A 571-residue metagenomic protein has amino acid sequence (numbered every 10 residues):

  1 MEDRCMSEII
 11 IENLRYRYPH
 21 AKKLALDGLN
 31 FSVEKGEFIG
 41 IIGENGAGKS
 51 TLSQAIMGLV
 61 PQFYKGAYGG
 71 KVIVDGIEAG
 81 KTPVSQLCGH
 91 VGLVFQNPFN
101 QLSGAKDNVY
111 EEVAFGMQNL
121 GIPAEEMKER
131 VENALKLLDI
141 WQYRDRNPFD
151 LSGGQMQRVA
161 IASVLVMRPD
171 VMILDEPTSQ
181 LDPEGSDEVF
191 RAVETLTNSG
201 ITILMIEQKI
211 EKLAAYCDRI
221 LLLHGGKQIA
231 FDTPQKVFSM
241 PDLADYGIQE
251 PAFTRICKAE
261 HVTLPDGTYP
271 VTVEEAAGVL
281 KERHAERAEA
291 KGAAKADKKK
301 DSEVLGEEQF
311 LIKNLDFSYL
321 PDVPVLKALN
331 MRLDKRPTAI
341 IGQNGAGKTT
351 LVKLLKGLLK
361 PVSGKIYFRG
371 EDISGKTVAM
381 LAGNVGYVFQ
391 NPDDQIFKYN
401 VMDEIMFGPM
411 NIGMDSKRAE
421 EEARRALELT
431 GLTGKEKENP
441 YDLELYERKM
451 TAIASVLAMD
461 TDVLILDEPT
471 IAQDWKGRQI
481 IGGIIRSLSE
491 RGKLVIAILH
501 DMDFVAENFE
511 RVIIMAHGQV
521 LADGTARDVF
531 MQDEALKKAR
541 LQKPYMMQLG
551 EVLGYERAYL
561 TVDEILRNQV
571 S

Functional and structural regions predicted by a protein language model:
M57, K356: Helix-to-loop junction immediately C-terminal to a conserved catalytic motif
K65-E78, G364-D372, L381: Conserved ABC transporter NBD signature motif
Q118, E125-Y143, K417-K435: Conserved ABC ATPase "signature" region
N147-L151, Q155, N439-L443: Conserved ABC ATPase signature
M172-D175, L464-D467: Catalytic Walker B motif of ABC-type/P-loop ATPase nucleotide-binding domains
E207-Q208, L499-H500: H-loop/switch region of ABC-family ATPase nucleotide-binding domains
K227-T254, K258, Q519-M546: Conserved beta-strand-loop-alpha-helix hinge in the C-terminal portion of ABC ATPase nucleotide-binding domains
